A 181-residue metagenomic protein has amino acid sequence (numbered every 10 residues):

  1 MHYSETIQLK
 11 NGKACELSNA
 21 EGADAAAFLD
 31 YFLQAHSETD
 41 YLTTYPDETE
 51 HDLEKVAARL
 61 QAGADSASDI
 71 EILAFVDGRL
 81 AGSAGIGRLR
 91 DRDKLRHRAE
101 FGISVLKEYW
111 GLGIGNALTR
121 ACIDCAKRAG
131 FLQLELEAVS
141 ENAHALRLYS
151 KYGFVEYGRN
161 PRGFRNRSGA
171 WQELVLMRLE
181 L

Functional and structural regions predicted by a protein language model:
M1-K13, N160, S168-L181: Terminal substrate-recognition subdomain of acyl/acetyltransferases
N11, G22, D30-D47, G63: Helix-loop element at the rim of GNAT/NAT acetyltransferase active sites that forms part of the acceptor-substrate
K13-C15, D77-S83, Q172: Glycine-rich phosphate/pyrophosphate-binding loop shared by adenosine-nucleotide-utilizing enzymes
C15-A27: A short beta-loop-alpha structural element at the N-terminal edge of CoA-dependent acyl/N-acetyltransferase catalytic
E48-E108, T119-R120, E180: Acetyl-CoA-dependent GNAT
G115, T119, N142-A145, R162-S168: Short glycine/proline-centered loop/turn elements that form peptide/ligand docking sites
T119, A126-E137: Conserved GNAT acetyl-CoA-binding A-motif
E135-A138, S150, V155-A170: Conserved catalytic-core motifs of GNAT/GCN5-like acyltransferases
